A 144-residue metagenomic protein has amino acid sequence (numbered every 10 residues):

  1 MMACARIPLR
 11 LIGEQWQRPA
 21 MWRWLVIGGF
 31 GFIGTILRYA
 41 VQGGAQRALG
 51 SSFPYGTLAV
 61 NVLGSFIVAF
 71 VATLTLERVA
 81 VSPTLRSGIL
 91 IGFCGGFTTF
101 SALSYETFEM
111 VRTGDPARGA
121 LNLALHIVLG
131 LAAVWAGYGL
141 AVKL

Functional and structural regions predicted by a protein language model:
M2-L144: Membrane-interface helix-loop junctions in multi-pass transporters/channels
